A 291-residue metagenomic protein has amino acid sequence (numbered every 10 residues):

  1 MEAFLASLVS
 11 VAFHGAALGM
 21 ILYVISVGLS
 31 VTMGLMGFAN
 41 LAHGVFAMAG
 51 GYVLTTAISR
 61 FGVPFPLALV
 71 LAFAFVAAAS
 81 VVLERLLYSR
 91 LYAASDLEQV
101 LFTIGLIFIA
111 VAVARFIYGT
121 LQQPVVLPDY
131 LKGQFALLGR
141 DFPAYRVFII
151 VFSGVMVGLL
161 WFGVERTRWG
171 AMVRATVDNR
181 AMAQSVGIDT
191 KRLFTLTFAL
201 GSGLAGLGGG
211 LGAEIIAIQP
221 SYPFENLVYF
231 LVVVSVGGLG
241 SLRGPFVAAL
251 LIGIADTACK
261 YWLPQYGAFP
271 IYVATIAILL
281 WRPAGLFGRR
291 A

Functional and structural regions predicted by a protein language model:
M1-S10, A136-L138: Short, strongly hydrophobic alpha-helical membrane anchors
S7, L86, I117, D178-S185 (+2 more regions): Cytosolic-side transmembrane-helix boundaries in multi-pass membrane proteins
S7-S59, V82, L86-E98, V234-L242: Single transmembrane alpha-helix segments in multi-pass membrane proteins
L18, D141-I218, L242-A248: Helix-loop-helix "hairpin" substructures at the membrane interface of multi-pass membrane proteins
G51-T55, F73-A79, L106-A114, F152-W161 (+4 more regions): Hydrophobic core segments of alpha-helical transmembrane domains in multi-pass membrane transport and ion-translocation
F61, R90-L91, S95-R166, L193 (+2 more regions): Transmembrane helix-bundle core of multi-pass membrane transporters and related energy-transducing complexes
G62-A74, T195-T275, L280: Transmembrane alpha-helical segments in multi-pass inner-membrane proteins
G62-I107, V113, V247-I252, R282-P283: Alpha-helical transmembrane segments within multi-pass membrane transporters and channels
